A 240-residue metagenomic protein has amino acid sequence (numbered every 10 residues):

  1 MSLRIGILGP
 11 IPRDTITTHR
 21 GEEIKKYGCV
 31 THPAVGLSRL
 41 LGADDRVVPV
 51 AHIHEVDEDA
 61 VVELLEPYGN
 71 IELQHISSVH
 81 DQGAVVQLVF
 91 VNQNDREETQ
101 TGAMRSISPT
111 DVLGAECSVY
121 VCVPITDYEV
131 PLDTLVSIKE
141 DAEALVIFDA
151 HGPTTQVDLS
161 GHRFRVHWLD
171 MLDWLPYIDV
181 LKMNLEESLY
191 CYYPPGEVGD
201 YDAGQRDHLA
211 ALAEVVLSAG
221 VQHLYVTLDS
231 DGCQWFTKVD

Functional and structural regions predicted by a protein language model:
M1-S2, V130-D141, V166-Y177: Short amphipathic alpha-helices and their capping/turn segments at secondary-structure boundaries
S2-T15, W235-D240: Acidic-glycine-rich active-site phosphate/pyrophosphate-binding loop
I5, R13-I24, R39-P124, Y128-E129 (+1 more regions): Conserved N-terminal subdomain of the carbohydrate kinase-like
G6-L8, V119-V121, I147, K182 (+1 more regions): Structural motif
P12, P124-Y128, H151-T155, E186-S188: Short acidic/polar capping segments at secondary-structure boundaries
T31-D45, V215: A short, N-terminal amphipathic alpha-helix
V48-I53, I147-H151, L181-N184: Short internal beta-strands
T154-D240: Conserved phosphate/ATP/ADP-binding segment of small-molecule kinases
